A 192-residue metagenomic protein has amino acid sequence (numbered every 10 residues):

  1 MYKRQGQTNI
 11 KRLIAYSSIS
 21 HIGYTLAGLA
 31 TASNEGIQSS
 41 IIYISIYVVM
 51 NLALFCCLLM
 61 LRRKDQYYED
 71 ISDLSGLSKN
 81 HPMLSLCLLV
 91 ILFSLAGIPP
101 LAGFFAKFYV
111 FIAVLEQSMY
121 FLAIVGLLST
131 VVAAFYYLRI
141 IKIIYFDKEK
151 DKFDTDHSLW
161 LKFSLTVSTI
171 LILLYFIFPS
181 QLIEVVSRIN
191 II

Functional and structural regions predicted by a protein language model:
K3-I192: Alpha-helical transmembrane segments of multi-pass membrane proteins predominantly involved in bioenergetics
